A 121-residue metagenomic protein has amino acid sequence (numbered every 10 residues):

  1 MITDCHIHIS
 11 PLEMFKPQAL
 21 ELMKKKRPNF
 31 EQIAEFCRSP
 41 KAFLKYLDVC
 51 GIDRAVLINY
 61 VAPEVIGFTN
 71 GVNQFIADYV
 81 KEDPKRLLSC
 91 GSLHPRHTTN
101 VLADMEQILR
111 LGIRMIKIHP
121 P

Functional and structural regions predicted by a protein language model:
M1-Y60: An N-terminally biased module of ancient metal coordination in phosphate/nucleic-acid-related enzymes
D53-R54, A62-P121: Active-site gating/metal-coordination segments in enzymes
